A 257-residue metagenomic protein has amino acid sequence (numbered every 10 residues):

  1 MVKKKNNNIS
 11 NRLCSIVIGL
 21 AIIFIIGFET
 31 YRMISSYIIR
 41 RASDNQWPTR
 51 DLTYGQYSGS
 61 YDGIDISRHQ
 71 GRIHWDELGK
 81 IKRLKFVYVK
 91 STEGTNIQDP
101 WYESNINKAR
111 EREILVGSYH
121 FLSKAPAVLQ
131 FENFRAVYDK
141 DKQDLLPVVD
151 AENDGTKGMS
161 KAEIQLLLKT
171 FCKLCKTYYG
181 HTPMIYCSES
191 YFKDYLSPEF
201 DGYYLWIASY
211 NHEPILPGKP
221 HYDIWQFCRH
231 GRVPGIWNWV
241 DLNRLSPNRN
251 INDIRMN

Functional and structural regions predicted by a protein language model:
V2-T30: N-terminal Sec-pathway targeting helices
F24-A42: Membrane-interface motif at the C-terminal end of an N-terminal transmembrane signal
Y37-I38, E111-I114, N257: Catalytic-site microenvironment of enzymes that process N-acetyl-hexosamine-containing cell-wall polysaccharides
R40, W47-R68, F200-N257: Functionally critical loop-and-helix segments that line ligand-binding/catalytic clefts of soluble enzyme domains
T49-D51, Q56-I73, G79, V89-C172 (+1 more regions): Substrate-binding cleft of extracellular glycoside hydrolase catalytic domains
G158-K161, Y195-S197, G218: Short, well-ordered secondary-structure micro-motifs
G180-F192: Aromatic-lined carbohydrate-recognition surfaces of secreted/lumenal glycan-active proteins
S190-F200: Beta-rich nucleic-acid/ligand-interaction surfaces
